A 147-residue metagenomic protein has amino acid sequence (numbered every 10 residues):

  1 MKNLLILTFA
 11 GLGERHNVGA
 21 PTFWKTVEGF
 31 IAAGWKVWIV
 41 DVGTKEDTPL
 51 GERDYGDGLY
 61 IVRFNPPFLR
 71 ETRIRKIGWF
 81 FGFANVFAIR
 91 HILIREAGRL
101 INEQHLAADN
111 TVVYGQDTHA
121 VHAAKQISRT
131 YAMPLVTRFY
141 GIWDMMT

Functional and structural regions predicted by a protein language model:
M1-Y60, A108: N-terminal subdomain of nucleotide-sugar transferases
G11-E14, L135-T147: A short, histidine- and acid-enriched strand-loop-helix "catalytic/donor-clamping" loop that lines the nucleotide-sugar
A33, I127-Y131: Helix C-cap/helix->beta junction micro-motif
K36-V37, M133-L135: Hydrophobic anchor at the start of a short beta-strand that flanks the dinucleotide cofactor-binding loop
I39-A107: A conserved catalytic-core segment of Leloir-type glycosyltransferases
E46-T48, A120-A124: Short, well-ordered alpha-helical microsegments
G115-A120, F139-Y140: Short His-centered aromatic/hydrophobic patch
H122, R129, M145-T147: A conserved, positively charged/aromatic
